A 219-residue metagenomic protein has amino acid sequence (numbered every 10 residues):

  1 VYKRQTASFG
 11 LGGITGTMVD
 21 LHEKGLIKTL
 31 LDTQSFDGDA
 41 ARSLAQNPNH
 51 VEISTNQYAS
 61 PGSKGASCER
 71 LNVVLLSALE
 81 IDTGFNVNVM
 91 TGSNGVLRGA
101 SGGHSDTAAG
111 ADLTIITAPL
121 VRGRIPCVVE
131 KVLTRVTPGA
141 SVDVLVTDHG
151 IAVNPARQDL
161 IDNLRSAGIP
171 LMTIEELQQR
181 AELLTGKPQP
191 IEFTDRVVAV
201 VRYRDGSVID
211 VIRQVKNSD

Functional and structural regions predicted by a protein language model:
V1-Y2: Conserved small/polar residues in nucleotide/adenosyl-binding loops
Q5-A7, G16-D219: Conserved phosphate- and dinucleotide-binding cores of soluble alpha/beta proteins, encompassing both enzyme active
L11: Glycine-rich phosphate-binding loops of nucleotide-dependent enzymes
